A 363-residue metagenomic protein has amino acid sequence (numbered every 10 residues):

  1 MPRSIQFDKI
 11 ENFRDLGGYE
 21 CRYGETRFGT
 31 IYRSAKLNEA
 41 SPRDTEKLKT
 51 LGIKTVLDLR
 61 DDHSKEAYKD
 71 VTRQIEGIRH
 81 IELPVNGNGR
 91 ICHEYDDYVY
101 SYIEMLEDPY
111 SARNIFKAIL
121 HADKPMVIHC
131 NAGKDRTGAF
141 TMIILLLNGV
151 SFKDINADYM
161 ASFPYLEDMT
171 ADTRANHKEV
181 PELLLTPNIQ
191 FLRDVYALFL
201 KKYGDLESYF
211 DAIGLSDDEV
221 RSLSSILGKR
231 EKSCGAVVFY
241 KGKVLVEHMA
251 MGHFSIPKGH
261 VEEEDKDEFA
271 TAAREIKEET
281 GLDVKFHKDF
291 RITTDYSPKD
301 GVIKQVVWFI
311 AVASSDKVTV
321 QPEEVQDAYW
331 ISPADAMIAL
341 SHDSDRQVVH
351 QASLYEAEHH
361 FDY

Functional and structural regions predicted by a protein language model:
M1-V127, F140-K229: Cys-dependent protein tyrosine phosphatase-like superfamily
I10, E231-G235, K304-W308: Short hydrophobic/aromatic beta-strand or adjacent loop that forms the aromatic wall/cage of a ligand/substrate-binding
I31, V237, V246, W308-I310 (+1 more regions): Conserved hydrophobic/aromatic beta-strand scaffold that supports enzyme active sites
S34, L83-V85, M249, K258 (+2 more regions): Active-site donor-binding loop signature of nucleotide-sugar glycosyltransferases
Y95, P257-H260: Short acidic, glycine/proline-rich loop/turn micro-motifs
A132, R136-T137, T280: Ser/Thr-glycine-rich phosphate-binding loops at phosphate-binding pockets of nucleotides, nucleotide cofactors
K229-I256: N-terminal strand-loop-strand
H260-Q351: Unchanged
